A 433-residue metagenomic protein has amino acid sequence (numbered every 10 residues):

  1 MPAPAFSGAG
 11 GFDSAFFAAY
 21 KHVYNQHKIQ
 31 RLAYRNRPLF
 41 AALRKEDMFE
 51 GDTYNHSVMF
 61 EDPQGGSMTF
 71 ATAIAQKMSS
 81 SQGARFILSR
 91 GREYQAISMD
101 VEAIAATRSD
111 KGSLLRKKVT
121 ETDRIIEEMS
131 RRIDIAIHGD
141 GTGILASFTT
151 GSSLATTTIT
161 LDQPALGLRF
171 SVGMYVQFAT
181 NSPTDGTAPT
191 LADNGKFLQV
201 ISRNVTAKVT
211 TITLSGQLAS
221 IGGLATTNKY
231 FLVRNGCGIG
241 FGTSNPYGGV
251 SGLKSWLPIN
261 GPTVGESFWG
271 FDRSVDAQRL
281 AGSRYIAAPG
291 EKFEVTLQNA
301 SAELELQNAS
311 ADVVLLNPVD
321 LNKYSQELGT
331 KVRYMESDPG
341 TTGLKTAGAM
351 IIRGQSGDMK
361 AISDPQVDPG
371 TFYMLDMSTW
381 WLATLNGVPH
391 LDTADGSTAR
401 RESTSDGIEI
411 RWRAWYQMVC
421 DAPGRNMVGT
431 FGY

Functional and structural regions predicted by a protein language model:
M1-G65, K77-Y433: Core alpha/beta structural scaffold of self-assembling particle/tube/pore-forming proteins
S67-T69: Short, glycine/acidic-enriched capping/hinge loops at junctions between secondary-structure elements
A73-A75: Helix-start/capping segments and mature chain N-termini
